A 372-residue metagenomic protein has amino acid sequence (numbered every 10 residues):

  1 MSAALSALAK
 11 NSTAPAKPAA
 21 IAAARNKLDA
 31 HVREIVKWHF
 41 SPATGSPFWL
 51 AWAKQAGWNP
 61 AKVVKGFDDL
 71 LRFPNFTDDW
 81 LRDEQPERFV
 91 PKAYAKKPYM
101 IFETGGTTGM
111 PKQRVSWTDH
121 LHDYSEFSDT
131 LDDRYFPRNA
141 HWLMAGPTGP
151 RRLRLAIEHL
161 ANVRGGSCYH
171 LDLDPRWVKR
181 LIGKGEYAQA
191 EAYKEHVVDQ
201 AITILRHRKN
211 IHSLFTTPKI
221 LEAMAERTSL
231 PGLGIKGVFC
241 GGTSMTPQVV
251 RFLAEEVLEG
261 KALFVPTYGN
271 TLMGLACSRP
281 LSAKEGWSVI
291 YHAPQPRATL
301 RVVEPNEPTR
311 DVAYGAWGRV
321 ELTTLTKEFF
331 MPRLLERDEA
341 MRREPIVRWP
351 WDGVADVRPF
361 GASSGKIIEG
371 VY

Functional and structural regions predicted by a protein language model:
M1-E103, G109-H141, G146-P150, V163 (+3 more regions): Nucleotide 5′-phosphate-binding alpha/beta core
L50-W52, L153-A156, E222-S229, P247-F252 (+1 more regions): A short acidic (Asp/Glu
E103-P111, P218, T271-M273, E336: Ser/Thr-glycine-rich phosphate-binding loops at phosphate-binding pockets of nucleotides, nucleotide cofactors
L131-P137, R151-D199: Conserved AMP-binding/adenylation subdomain of ANL enzymes
E158-V163, E226-L233, F252-G260, S282: Short, surface-exposed basic-aromatic patches at helix termini and helix-loop junctions that form
L173-P175, R180, E186-V250, V265-T271: Adenylate-forming
S244-V347: Conserved AMP-binding/adenylate-forming
R348-Y372: Adenylate-forming
